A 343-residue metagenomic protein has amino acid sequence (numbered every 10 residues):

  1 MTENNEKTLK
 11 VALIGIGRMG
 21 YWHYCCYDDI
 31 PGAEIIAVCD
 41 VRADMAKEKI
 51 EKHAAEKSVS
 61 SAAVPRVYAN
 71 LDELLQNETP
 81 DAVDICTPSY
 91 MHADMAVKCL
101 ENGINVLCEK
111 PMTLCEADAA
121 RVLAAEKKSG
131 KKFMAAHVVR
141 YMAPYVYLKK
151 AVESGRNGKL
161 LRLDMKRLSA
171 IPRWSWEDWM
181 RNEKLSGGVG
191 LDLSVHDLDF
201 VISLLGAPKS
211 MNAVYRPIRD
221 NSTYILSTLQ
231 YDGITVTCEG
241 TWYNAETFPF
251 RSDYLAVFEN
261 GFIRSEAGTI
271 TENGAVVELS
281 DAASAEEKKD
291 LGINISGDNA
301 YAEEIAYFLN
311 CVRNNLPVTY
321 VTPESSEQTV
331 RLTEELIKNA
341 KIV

Functional and structural regions predicted by a protein language model:
M1-T8, A33, A82-D84, Y307-V343: C-terminal helix-rich "cap/oligomerization" subdomain common to oxidoreductases
M1-V59, I342-V343: N-terminal Rossmann-like dinucleotide-binding module
H23, A63-A125: Beta-loop-alpha module in the N-terminal Rossmann-like domain of NAD(P)-dependent dehydrogenases, especially those
C108, F133-A135, S265: Hydrophobic residues in well-ordered beta-strands that form the structural core
A120-V138, K159-L163: Rossmann-fold dehydrogenase core element
V139-P217: Predominantly a Rossmann-like dinucleotide-binding segment in NAD(P)-dependent oxidoreductases
D199-T269, A302-L316, T333: Contiguous beta-strand/loop segments that form the cofactor/metal-binding neighborhood of enzyme cores
G292-A306, V321: Active-site loop of classical SDR/Rossmann-like NAD(P)-dependent oxidoreductases, centered on the catalytic Tyr-X3-Lys
